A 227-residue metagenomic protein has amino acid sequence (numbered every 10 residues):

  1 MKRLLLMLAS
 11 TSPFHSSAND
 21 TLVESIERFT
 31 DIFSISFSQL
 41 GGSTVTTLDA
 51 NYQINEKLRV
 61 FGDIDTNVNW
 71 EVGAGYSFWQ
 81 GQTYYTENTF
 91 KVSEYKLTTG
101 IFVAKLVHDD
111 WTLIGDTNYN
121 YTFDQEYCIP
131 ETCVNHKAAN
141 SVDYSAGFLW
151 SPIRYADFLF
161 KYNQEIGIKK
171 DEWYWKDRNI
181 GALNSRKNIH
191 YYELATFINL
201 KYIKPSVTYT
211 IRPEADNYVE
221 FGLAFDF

Functional and structural regions predicted by a protein language model:
M1-T21: Classical Sec-dependent N-terminal signal peptides that target proteins to the secretory pathway
M7-L8, V60-G62, T196-I198: Alpha-helix C-terminal capping segments
S17-E71, W79: Short glycine/proline- and aromatic-enriched beta-strand/turn motifs that initiate or cap beta-hairpins
T21-V23, K105-K204, Y209-A215, A224-F227: Outer-membrane beta-barrel transmembrane domain signature
D31, T44-L48, W70-V72, Y95-I101 (+3 more regions): Hydrophobic, lipid-facing positions within transmembrane beta-strands of outer-membrane proteins
D31-F33, E56-V60, Q82-Y84, W111 (+2 more regions): Hydrophobic beta-strand segments of well-ordered beta-sheets in folded domains
S38-L40, D63-I64, F90-V92, N135-H136 (+2 more regions): Tandem-repeat/low-complexity and Cys-motif detector
D63-I129, W150-P152, A156: Gram-negative (and chloroplast) outer-membrane scaffold detector with strong preference for beta-barrel transmembrane
